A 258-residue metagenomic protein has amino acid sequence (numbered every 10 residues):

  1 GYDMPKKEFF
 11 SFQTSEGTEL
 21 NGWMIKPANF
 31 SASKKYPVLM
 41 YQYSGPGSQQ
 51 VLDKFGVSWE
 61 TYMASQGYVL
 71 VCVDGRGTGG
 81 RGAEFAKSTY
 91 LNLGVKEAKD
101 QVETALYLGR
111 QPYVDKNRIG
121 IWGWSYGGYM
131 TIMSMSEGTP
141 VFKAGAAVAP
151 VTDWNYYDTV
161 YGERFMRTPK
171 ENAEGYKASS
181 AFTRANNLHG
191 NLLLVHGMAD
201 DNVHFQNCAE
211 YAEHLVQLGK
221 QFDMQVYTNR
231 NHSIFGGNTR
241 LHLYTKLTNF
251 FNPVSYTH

Functional and structural regions predicted by a protein language model:
G1-Y256: Serine-hydrolase catalytic core recognition
